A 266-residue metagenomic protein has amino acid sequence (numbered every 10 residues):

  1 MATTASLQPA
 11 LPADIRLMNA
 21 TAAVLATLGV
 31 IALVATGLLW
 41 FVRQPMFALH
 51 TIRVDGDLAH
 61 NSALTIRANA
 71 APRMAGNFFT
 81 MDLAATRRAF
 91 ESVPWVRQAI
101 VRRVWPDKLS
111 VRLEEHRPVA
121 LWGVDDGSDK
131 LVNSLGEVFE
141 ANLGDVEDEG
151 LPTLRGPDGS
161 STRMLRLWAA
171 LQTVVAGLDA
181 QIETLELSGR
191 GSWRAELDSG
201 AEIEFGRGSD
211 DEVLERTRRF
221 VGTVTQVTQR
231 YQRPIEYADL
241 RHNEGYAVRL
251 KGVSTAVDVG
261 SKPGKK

Functional and structural regions predicted by a protein language model:
M1-V42, F47-T51, A63-N77, M81-R88 (+3 more regions): Charged, solvent-exposed interaction patches on well-folded alpha/beta domains that mediate macromolecular contacts
V54: Extended, alpha-helix-rich binding/interface surfaces that flank or overlap catalytic cores and mediate recognition
